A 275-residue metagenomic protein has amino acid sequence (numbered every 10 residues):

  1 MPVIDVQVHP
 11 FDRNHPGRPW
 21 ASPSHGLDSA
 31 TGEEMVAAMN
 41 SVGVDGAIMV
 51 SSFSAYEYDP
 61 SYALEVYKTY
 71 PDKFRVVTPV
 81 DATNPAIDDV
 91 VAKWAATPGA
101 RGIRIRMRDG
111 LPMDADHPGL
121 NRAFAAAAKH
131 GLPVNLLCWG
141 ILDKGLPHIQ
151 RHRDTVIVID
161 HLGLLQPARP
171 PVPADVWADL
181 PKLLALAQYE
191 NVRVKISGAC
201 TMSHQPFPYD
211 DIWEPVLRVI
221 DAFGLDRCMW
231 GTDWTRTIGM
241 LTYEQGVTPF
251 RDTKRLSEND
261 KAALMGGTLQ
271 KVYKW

Functional and structural regions predicted by a protein language model:
M1-I4, G26-G46, L217-R218, F223-M229 (+1 more regions): Mid-to-C-terminal alpha-helical segments outside catalytic/metal-binding sites
M1-P19: Replace "His-x-His-based motif
I4-V8, A47-S51, R75-T78, R101-I105 (+4 more regions): Hydrophobic faces of well-ordered beta-strands that scaffold small-molecule active sites in alpha/beta enzyme cores
Q7, M39, A63, I103 (+6 more regions): Conserved, mostly hydrophobic/aromatic
W20-S29, S51, V76-N84, D109-D114 (+2 more regions): Active-site mouth loops of central-metabolism enzymes
S22-V50, E57, S61-T69, A92-K93: Alpha-helical scaffold segments that flank or form the walls of functional sites
S54-G140, P147, K195-A199: Active-site gating/metal-coordination segments in enzymes
D114-M229: Catalytic pocket-lining loop regions of alpha/beta-barrel enzymes, especially the amidohydrolase/enolase/GH5 lineages
